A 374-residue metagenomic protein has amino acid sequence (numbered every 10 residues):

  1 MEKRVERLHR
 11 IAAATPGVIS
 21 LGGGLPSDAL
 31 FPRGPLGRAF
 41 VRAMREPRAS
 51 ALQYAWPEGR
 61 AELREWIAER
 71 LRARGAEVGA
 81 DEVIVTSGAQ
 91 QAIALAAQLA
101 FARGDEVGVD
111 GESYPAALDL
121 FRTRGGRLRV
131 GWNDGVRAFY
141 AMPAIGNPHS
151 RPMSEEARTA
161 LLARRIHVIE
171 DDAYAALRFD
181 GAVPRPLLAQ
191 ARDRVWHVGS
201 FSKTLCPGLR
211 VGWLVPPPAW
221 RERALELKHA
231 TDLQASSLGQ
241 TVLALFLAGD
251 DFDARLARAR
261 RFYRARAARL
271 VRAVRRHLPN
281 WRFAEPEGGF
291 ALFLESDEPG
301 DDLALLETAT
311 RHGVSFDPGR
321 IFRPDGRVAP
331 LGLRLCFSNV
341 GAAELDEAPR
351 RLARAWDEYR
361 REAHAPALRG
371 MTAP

Functional and structural regions predicted by a protein language model:
M1-E58, I166, R311-S315, L335: N-terminal "arm"/small-domain region of PLP-dependent enzymes with the aminotransferase-like
L36, D193-R261: Conserved core segment of the aminotransferase class I/II
A43-R165, A175-W196, Y263, A343 (+1 more regions): Conserved core of the PLP fold type I
V109, V130, E170, L243 (+1 more regions): Hydrophobic residues in well-ordered beta-strands that form the structural core
S113, R261-V271, R282-E295, D302 (+1 more regions): Conserved glycine-rich beta-strand-loop-beta hairpin in the small C-terminal domain of fold type I
P299-L305, A342-E347: Short, conserved charged micro-motifs
R311, P324-P374: PLP-dependent enzyme catalytic core of the Aspartate aminotransferase-like
